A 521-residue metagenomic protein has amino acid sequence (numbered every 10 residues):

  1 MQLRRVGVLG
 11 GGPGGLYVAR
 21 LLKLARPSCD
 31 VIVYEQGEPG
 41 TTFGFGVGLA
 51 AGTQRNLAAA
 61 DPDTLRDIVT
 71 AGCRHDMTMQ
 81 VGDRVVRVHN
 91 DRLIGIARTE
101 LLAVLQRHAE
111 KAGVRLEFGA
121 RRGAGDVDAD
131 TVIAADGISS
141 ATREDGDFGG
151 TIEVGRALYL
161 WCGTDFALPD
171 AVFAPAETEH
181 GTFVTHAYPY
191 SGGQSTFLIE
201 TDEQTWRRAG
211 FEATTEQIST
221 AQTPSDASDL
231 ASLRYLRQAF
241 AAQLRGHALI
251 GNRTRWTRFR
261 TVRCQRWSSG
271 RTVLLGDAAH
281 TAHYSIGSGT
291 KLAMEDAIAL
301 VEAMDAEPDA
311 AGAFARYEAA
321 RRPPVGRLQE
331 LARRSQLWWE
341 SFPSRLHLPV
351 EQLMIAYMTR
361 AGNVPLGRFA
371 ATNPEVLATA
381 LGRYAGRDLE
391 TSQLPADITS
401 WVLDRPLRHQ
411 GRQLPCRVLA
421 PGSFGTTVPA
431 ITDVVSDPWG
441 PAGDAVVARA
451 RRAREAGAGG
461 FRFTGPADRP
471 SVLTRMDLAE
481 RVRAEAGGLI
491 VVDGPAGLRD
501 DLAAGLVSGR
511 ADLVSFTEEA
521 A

Functional and structural regions predicted by a protein language model:
Q2-L3, A50-W161, G386-S400: Conserved N-terminal helical subregion
Q2-L3, T70, E302-G422, P429 (+1 more regions): C-terminal helical "tail/cap" subdomain of flavin- and related membrane-associated enzymes
V8-L21, I133-A134, R255-R334: Conserved mid-domain beta->alpha element of the FAD-binding
G14, P39, S139: Conserved Rossmann-like nucleotide-cofactor binding loop
K23-F43: Glycine-rich FAD pyrophosphate-binding loop
G37-N56: Conserved N-terminal glycine-rich FAD pyrophosphate-binding loop of Rossmann-like flavoproteins
A171-T257: Conserved FAD/dinucleotide-binding core of flavoprotein oxidoreductases
I398-A521: Structured N-terminal alpha/beta-domain signature that marks small ligand/cofactor-binding or signaling modules
